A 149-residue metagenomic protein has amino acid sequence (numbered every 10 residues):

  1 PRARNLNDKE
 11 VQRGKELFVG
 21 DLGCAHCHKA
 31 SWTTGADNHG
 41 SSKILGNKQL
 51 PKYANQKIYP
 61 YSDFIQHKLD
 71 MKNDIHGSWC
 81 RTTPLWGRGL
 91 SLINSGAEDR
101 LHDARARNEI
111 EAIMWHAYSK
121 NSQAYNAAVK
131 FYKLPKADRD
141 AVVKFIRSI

Functional and structural regions predicted by a protein language model:
P1-I149: Periplasmic c-type cytochrome electron-transfer domains
